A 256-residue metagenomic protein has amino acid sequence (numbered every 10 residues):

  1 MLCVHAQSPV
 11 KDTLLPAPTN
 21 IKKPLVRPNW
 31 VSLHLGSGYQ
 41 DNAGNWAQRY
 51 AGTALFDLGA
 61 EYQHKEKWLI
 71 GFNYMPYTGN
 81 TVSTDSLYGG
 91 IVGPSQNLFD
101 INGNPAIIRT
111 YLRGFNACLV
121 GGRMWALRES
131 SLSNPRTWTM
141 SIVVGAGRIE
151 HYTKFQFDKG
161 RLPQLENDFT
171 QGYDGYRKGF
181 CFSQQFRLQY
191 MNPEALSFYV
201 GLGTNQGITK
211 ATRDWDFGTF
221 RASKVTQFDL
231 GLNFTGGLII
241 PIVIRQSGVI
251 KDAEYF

Functional and structural regions predicted by a protein language model:
Q7-K65, L69, N73, G237-F256: Short glycine/proline- and aromatic-enriched beta-strand/turn motifs that initiate or cap beta-hairpins
P16-P18, N45-A51, S83-G89, L132-N134 (+3 more regions): Outer-membrane beta-barrel translocator domains and adjoining extracellular loop/strand segments of Gram-negative
N29, G52-F56, Y111-A117, R136-W138 (+3 more regions): Residues that define the transmembrane beta-barrel architecture of outer-membrane proteins
L33-Y39, F72-T78, M140-E150, L188 (+2 more regions): Transmembrane beta-barrel strands of outer-membrane/channel proteins
H34-D41, G93-G103, K159-F169, W215-F217: Flexible, solvent-exposed coil segments and beta strand-coil junctions, predominantly the extracellular/periplasmic
N42-A47, N102-R109, N167-D174, G218-T226: Extracellular loop and loop/strand-boundary signature of outer-membrane beta-barrel proteins
H64, W68-K159: Gram-negative (and chloroplast) outer-membrane scaffold detector with strong preference for beta-barrel transmembrane
Q184-F256: Predominantly the C-terminal beta-signal and adjacent terminal strand-loop region of outer-membrane beta-barrel
